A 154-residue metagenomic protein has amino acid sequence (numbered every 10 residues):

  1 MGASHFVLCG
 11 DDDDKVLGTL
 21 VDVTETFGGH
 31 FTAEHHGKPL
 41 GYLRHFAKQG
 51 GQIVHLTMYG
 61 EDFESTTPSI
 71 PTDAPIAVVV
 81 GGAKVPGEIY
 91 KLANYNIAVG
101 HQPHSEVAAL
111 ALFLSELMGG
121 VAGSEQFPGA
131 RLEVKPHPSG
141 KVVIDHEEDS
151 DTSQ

Functional and structural regions predicted by a protein language model:
M1, T26-F27, E116-G120: Change "in soluble alpha/beta enzymes" to "in soluble alpha/beta proteins
S4-D12: Short internal beta-strands
H5, Q52, N94-Y95: Well-ordered beta-strand positions
L8-C9, H55-T57, V99-G100: Conserved beta-strand segments of the P-loop GTPase G domain that flank and frequently precede/overlap
D11-D14, P103-S105: Gly/Ser/Thr-rich loops at beta-strand to alpha-helix junctions that form or flank small-molecule/cofactor-binding
L17-V85: S-adenosyl-L-methionine/SAH cofactor-binding core of RNA-modifying enzymes
Y90-P128, L132-P138: Structured adenosyl-cofactor binding patch, chiefly the S-adenosyl-L-methionine
P138-Q154: Long, charged alpha-helical interface segments
